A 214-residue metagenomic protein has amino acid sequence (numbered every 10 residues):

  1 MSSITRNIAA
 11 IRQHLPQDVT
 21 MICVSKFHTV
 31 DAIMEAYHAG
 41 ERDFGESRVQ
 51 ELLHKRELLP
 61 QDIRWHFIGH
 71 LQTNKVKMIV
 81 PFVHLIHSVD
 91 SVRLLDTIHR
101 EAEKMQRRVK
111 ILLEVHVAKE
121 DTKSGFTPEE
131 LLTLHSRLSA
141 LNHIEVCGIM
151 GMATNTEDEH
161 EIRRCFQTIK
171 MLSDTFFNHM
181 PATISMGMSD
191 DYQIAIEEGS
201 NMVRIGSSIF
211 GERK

Functional and structural regions predicted by a protein language model:
M1-D190, I196-E198, R213: Conserved alpha/beta-domain cores
S200-K214: Gly/Pro- and small hydrophobic-enriched strand-loop and loop-to-helix capping segments that sit at the rims
